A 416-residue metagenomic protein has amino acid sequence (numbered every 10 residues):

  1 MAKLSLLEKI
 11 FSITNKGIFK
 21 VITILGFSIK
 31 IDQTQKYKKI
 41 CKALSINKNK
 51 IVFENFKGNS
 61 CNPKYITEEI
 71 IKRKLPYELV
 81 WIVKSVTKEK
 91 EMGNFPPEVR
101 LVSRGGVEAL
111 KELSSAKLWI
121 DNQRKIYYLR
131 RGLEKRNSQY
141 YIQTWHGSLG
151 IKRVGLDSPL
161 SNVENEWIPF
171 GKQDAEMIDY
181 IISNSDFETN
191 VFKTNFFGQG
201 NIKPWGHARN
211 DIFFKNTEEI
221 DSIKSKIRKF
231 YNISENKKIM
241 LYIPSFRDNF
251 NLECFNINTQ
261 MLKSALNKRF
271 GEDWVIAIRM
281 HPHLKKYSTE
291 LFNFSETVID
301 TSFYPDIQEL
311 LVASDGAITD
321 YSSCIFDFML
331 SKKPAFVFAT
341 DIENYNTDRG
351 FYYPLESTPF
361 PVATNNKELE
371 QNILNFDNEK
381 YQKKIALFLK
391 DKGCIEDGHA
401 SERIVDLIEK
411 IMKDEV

Functional and structural regions predicted by a protein language model:
M1-N49: Membrane-proximal basic amphipathic "stem/tether" segments
G26, I51-K215: Active-site and donor-binding regions of nucleotide-sugar-utilizing enzymes
I40-V52, S138, E235-K238: A short, charged/proline- and glycine-enriched loop that marks the coil->beta-strand transition at the N-terminal
G58-I66, K72, N195, I202 (+4 more regions): Conserved catalytic-core segment of nucleotide-activated headgroup transferases in glycan assembly
L101-A116, P282-F326: Donor nucleotide-activated moiety binding/catalytic core segment of transferases that use nucleotide-activated donors
W119-Y127, R131-E134, Q139-W145, Y304-D348: A donor-sugar binding/catalytic signature common to diverse glycosyltransferases and related nucleotide-sugar
N293-F294, S323-E396: Catalytic binding pocket for nucleotide-activated donors in carbohydrate/polymer assembly enzymes
D397-V416: C-terminal alpha-helical cap of glycosyltransferases
